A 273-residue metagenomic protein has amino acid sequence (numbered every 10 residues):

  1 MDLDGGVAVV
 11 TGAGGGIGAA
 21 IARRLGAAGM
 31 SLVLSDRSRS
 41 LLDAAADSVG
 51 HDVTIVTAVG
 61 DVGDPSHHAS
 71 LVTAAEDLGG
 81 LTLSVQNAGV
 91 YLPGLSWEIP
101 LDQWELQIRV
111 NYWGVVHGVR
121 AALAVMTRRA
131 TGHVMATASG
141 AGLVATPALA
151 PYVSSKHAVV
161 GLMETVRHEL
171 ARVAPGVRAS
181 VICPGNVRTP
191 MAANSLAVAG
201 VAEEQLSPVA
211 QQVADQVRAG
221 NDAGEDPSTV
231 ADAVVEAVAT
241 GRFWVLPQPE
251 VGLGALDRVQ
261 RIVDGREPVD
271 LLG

Functional and structural regions predicted by a protein language model:
V7, G14-G15: Conserved glycine-rich cofactor-binding loop
M30-A44: Conserved glycine-rich Rossmann-like NAD(P)H-binding loop of the short-chain dehydrogenase/reductase
S40, V59-S70, L101: The beta1-alpha1 cofactor-binding region of Rossmann-like NAD(H)/NADP(H)-dependent oxidoreductases
L95-S96, P100-E105: Substrate-binding pocket helix/loop in short-chain dehydrogenase/reductase
V119, S155: Active-site helix of classical SDR
S139: Residue(s) in the substrate-gating loop at a strand-loop-helix junction that position the organic substrate next
A171-V245: SDR active-site lid
